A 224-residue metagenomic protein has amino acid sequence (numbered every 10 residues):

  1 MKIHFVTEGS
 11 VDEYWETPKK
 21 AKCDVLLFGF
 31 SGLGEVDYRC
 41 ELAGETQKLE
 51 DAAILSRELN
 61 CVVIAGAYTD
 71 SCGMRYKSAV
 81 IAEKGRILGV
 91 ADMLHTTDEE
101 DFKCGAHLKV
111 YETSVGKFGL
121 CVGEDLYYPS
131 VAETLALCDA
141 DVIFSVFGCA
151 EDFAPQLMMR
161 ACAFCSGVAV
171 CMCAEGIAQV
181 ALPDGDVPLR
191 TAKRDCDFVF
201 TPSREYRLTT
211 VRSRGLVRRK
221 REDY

Functional and structural regions predicted by a protein language model:
K2-G32, K103-S166: Active-site beta-loop-alpha substructure in enzyme catalytic cores, prototypically the cysteine-centered nucleophile
F5-T7, A65, D92, L120 (+1 more regions): Structural signal for conserved beta-strand scaffold positions within catalytic alpha/beta enzyme cores
S10-V11, T96-T97, D195-C196: Short coil/turn segments at the loop-to-beta-strand junctions that recur within blades of beta-propeller repeat folds
V11-K84, E151-R160, F164-V168: Cys-nucleophile CN-hydrolase/nitrilase-fold catalytic domain and related Cys-dependent amidase chemistry that acts on
G44-I64, Y127-D197: CN hydrolase (nitrilase-like) catalytic-core segments centered on the catalytic cysteine and neighboring Lys/Glu
S71-C138, L157, A161, A192 (+1 more regions): Active-site catalytic loop in hydrolytic enzyme cores
I81-E83, A181-P183, T201: Short beta-strand-to-turn element immediately C-terminal to the catalytic PLP-Schiff-base lysine in fold type I
D197-R204: Exposed aromatic-hydrophobic patches
